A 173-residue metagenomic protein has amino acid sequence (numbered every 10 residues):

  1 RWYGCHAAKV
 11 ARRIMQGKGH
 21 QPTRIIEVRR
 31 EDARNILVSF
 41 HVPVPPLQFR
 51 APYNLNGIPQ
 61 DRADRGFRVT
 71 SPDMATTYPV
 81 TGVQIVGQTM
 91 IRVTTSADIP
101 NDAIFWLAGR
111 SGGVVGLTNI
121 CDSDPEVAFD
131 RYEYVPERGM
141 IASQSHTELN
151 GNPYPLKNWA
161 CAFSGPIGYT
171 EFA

Functional and structural regions predicted by a protein language model:
R1-A63: Catalytic cores of secreted or luminal carbohydrate-active enzymes
P43-A173: C-terminal beta-sandwich/jelly-roll accessory domains of carbohydrate-active enzymes
